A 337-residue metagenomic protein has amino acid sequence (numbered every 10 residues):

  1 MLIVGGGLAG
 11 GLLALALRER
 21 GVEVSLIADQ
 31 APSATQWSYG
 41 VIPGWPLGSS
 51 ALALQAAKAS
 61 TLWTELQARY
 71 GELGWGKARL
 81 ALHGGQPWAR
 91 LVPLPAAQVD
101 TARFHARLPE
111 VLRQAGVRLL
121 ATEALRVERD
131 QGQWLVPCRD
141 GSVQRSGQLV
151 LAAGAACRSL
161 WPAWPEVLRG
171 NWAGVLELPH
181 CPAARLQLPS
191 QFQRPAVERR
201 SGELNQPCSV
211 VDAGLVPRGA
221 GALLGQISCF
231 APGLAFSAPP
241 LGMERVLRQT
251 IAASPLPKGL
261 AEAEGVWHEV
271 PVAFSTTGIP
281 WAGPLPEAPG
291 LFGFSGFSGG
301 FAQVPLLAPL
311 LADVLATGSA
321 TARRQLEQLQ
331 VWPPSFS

Functional and structural regions predicted by a protein language model:
M1-S25: N-terminal Rossmann-like FAD-binding beta1-loop-alpha1 element of flavoenzymes
V4, Q144-A156, A308: Short hydrophobic core segments
L15, I42, A155-P286: Active-site substrate-recognition segment that forms the wall of the catalytic cavity or substrate channel
E19-S38: Glycine-rich FAD pyrophosphate-binding loop
S38-A96, D212-A213: Dinucleotide-binding Rossmann-like beta1-alpha1 core, especially the glycine-rich loop that anchors the ADP
E72-A115, R126, F230, P289-G296: Helix-loop-beta segment of a Rossmann-like dinucleotide-binding subdomain
L120-W134: A conserved short coil-to-beta-strand element within the FAD-binding core of flavoproteins
A253-S337: C-terminal catalytic lobe of FAD-dependent flavoproteins
